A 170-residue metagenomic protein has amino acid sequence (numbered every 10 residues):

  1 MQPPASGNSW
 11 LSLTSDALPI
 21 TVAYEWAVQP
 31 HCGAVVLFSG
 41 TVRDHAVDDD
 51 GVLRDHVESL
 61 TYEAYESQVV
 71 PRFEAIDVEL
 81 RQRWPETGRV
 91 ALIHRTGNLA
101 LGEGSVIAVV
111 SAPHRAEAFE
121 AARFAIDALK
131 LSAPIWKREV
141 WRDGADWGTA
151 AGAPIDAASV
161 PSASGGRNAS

Functional and structural regions predicted by a protein language model:
M1-G104, S111-P113, F119-R123, D127-S170: N-terminal, polar/charged subdomain of small-to-medium soluble alpha/beta proteins
